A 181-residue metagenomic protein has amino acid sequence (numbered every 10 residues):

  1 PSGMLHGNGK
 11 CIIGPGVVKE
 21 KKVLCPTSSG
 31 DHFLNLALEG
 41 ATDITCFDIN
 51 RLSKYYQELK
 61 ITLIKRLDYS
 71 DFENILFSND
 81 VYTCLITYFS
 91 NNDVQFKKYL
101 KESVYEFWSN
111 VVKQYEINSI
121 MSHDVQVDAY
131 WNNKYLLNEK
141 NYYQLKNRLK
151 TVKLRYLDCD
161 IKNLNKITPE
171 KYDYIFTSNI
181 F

Functional and structural regions predicted by a protein language model:
P1-K19: S-adenosyl-L-methionine
E20-K21, C159-F176: A short acidic, Gly/Pro-enriched loop at the edge of an enzyme's catalytic core that lines a small-molecule cofactor
E20-S29, I44-T45: Conserved class I S-adenosyl-L-methionine
S29-A41: Conserved SAM-binding loop of SAM-dependent methyltransferases across substrates and taxa, primarily the Class I
L38-I44, I49-R51: Conserved S-adenosyl-L-methionine
I49-K150: Class I S-adenosyl-L-methionine-dependent methyltransferase module
V152-L154: Short, conserved active-site loop motifs that form the nucleotide-linked donor/cofactor pocket
I180: Hydrophobic adenine-recognition pocket in adenosine-nucleotide-binding enzymes
